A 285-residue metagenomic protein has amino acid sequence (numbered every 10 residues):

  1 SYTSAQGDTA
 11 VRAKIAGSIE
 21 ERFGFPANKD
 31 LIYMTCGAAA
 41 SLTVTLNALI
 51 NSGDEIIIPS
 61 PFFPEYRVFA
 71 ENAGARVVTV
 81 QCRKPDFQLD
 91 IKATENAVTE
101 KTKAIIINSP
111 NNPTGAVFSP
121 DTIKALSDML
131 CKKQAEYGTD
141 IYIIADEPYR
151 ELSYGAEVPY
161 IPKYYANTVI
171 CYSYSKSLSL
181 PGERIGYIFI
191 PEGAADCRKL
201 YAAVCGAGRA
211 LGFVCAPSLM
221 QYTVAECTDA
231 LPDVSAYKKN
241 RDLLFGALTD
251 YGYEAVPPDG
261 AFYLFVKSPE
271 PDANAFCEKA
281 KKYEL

Functional and structural regions predicted by a protein language model:
S1, Q6, A10-A13, G17-L285: PLP-dependent class I/II
